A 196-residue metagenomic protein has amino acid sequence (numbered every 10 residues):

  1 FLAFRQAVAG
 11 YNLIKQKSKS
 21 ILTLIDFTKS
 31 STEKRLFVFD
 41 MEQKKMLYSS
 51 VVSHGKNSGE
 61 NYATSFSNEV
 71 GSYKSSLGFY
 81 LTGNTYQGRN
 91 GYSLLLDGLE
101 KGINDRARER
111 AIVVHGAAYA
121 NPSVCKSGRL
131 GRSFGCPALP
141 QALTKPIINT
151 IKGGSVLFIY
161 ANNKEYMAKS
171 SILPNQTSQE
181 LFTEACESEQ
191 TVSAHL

Functional and structural regions predicted by a protein language model:
F1-F134, Q141-S155, N162-L196: Cell wall/extracellular polymer interaction/catalysis modules
